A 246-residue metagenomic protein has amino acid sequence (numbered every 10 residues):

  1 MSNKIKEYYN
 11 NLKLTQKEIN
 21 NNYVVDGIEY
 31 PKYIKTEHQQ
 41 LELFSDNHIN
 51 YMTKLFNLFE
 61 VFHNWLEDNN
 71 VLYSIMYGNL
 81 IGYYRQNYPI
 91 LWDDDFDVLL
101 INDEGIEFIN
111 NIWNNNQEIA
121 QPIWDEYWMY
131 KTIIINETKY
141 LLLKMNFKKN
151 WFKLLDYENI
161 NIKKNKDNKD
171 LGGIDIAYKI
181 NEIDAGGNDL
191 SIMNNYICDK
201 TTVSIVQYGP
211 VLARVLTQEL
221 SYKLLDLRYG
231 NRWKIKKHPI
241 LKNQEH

Functional and structural regions predicted by a protein language model:
M1-L72, Y77, I81-D93, L100-H246: The feature captures the alpha-helical scaffold/lid subdomain characteristic of nucleotidyltransferase
